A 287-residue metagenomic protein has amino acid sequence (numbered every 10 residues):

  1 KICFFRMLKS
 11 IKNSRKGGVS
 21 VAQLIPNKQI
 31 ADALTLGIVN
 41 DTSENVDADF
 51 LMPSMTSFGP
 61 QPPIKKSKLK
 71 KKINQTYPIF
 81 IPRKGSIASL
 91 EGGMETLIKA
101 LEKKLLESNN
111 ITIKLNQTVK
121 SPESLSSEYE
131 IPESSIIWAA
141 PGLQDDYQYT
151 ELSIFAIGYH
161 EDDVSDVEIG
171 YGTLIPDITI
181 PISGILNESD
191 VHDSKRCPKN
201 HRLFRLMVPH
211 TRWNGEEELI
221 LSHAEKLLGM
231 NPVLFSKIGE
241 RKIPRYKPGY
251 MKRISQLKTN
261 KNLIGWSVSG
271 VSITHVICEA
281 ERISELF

Functional and structural regions predicted by a protein language model:
K1, M7-I11, M207-G215: Short histidine-centered catalytic/ligand-binding loop motif
I2-V119, E123-L125: Active-site/ligand-binding neighborhood in enzyme catalytic cores
S14, I87-M94, Y147, W213 (+1 more regions): Aromatic-acidic/polar surface patches that form glycan- and anion
I38-V46, D145-Y147, D193-K195, I273: Short catalytic/ligand-binding loop motif for oxyanion handling, primarily in non-cytosolic enzymes, centered on
L105, N109, I131-P132, S284-F287: Short, hydrophobic alpha-helical segments
I113, I136, N260-L263: Conserved beta-strand scaffold positions in the cores of enzyme catalytic domains, especially in NTP/NDP-utilizing
Q117-S222, K226-L227: Mid-domain catalytic core of redox enzymes that form a hydrophobic substrate pocket/lid adjacent to a catalytic redox
S194-F287: Conserved flavin/dinucleotide-binding core of flavoenzymes
